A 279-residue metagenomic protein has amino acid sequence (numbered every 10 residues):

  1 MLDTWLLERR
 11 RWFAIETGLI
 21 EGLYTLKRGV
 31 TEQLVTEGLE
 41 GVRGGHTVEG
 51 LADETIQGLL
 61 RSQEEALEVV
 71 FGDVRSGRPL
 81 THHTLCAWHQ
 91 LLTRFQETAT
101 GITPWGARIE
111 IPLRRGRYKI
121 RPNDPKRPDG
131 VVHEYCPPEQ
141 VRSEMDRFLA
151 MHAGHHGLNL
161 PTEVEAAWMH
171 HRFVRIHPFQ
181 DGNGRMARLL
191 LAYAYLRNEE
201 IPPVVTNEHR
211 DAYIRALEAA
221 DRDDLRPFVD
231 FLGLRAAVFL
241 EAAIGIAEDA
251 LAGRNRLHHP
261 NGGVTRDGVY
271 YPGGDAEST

Functional and structural regions predicted by a protein language model:
M1-D181, R185-T279: FIC/Doc superfamily catalytic core
